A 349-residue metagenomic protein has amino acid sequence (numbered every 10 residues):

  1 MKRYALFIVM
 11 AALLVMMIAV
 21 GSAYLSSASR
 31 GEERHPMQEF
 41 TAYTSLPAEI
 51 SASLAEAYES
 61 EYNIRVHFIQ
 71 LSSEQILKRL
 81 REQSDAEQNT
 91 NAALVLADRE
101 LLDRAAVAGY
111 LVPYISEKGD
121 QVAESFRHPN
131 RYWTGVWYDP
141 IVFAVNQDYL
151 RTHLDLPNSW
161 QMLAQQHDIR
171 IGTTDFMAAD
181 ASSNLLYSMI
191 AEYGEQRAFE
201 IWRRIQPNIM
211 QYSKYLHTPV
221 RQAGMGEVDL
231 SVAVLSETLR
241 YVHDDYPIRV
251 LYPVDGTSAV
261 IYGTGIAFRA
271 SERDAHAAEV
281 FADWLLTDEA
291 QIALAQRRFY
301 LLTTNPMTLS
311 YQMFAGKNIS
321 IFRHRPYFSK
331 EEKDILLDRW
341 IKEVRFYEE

Functional and structural regions predicted by a protein language model:
F7, G21-R104: Early extracytoplasmic/lumenal segment of secretory-pathway proteins
S45-E49, E74, N89-A92, L96-V220 (+1 more regions): Extracytoplasmic ligand-binding site segments that recognize negatively charged/polar headgroups
E100-R104, G224-M225, D229-P247: A ligand-binding cleft/hinge motif common to bilobed small-molecule-binding domains
V112-K118, Y132-T134, Q161, Y246-S258 (+2 more regions): Short beta-strand->loop
D139, I201-Q206, Y212, D244-F268 (+1 more regions): Periplasmic-binding protein-like
A144-Y149, I261-D274, A293-L294: A bilobed periplasmic-binding-protein/Venus flytrap-type ligand-binding module shared by bacterial periplasmic
I171-M177, W284-M307: Periplasmic-binding protein-like
Y311-E349: Extracellular/periplasmic bilobal clamshell ligand-binding domains
